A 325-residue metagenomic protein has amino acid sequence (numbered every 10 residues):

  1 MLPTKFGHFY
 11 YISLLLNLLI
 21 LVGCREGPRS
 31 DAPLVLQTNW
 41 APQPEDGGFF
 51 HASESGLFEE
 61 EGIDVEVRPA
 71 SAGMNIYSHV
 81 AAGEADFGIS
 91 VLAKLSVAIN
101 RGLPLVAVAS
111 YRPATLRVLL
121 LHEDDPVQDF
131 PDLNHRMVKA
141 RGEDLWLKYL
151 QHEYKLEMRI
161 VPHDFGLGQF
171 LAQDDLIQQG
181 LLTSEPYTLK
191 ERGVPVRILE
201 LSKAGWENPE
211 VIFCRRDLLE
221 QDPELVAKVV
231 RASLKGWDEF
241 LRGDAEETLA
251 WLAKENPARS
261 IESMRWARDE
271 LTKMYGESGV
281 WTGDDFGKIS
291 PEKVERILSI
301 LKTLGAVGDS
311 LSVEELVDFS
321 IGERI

Functional and structural regions predicted by a protein language model:
L2-I12: Bacterial N-terminal signal peptides that target proteins for export
I20-G23: C-terminal motif of bacterial Sec signal peptides marking the signal peptidase cleavage site
R25-G27: Bacterial signal peptide processing site
R29-H163, L171-G180, L199-E200, W206: Short, glycine-/small- and polar/acidic-enriched structural segments that line small-molecule recognition paths
A52-S55, E61, H79, G83 (+11 more regions): Structured segments of extracytoplasmic/periplasmic soluble domains in secreted or envelope-associated proteins
A93, F165-S260: Pocket-lining segment of extracytoplasmic ligand-binding domains
E220-A306: Secondary-structure end/capping motifs
V294-I325: Conserved C-terminal helix/tail region of periplasmic/extracytoplasmic solute-binding proteins
